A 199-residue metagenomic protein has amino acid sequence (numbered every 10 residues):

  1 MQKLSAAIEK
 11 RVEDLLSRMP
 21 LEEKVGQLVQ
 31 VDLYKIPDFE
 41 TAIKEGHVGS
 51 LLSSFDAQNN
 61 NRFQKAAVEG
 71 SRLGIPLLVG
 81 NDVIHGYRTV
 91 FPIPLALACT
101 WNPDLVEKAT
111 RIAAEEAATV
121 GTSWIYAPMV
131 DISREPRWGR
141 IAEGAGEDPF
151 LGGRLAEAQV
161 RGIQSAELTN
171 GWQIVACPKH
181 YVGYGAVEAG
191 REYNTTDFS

Functional and structural regions predicted by a protein language model:
M1-S199: Glycoside hydrolase catalytic-domain context in secreted enzymes
